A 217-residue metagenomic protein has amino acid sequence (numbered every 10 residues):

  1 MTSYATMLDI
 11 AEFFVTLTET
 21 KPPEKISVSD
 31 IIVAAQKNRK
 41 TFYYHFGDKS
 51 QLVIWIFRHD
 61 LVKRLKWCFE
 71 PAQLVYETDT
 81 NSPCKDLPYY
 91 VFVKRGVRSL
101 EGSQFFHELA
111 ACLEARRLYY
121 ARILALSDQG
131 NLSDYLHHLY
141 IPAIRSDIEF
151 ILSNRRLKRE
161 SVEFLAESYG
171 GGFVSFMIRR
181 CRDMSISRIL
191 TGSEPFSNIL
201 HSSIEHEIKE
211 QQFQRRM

Functional and structural regions predicted by a protein language model:
Y4-S29, R58: Short, amphipathic alpha-helix enriched in basic
D9-T16, A34, Q51-L74, Q104 (+2 more regions): Alpha-helical structural segments
T18-K21, L139, L157, M177-I178 (+1 more regions): Cytosolic nucleotide-binding catalytic cores of signal-transduction proteins
P23-W55: Helix-turn-helix
F57-E101, Y120-A121: Amphipathic alpha-helical linker/stalk segments
Y89-F92, G96-L118, E167, S175 (+2 more regions): Amphipathic alpha-helical segments that line or abut small-molecule/effector binding pockets and mediate allosteric
F105-A115, S127-S153, E163-G171: Amphipathic alpha-helical packing segments from all-alpha helical-bundle domains
E149, G170-M217: C-terminal peripheral helix-coil segments that are non-catalytic and often amphipathic
